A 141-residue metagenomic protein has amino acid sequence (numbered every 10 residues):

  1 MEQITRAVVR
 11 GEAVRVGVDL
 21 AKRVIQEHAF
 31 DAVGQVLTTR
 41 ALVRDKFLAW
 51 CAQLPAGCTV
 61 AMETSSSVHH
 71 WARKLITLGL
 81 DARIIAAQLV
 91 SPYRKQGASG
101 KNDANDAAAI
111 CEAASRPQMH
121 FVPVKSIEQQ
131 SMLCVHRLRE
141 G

Functional and structural regions predicted by a protein language model:
M1-G141: Phosphate- and other anionic-substrate recognition elements at nucleic-acid/protein interfaces
